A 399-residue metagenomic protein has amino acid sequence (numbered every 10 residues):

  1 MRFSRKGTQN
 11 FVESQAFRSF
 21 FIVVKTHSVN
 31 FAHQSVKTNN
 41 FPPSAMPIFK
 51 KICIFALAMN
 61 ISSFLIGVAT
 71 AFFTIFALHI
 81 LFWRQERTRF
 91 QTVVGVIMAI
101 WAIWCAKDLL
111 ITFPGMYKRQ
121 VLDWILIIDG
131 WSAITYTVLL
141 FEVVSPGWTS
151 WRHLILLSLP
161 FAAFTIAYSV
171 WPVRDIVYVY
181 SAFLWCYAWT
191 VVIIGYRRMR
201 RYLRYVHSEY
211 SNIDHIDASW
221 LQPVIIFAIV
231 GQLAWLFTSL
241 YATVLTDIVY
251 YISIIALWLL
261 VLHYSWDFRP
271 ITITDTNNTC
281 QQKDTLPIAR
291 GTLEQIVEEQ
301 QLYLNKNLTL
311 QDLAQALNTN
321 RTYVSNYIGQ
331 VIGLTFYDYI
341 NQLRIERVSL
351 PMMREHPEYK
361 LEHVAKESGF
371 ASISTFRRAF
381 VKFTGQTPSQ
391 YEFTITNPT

Functional and structural regions predicted by a protein language model:
R2-E13, F17-R18, I22-V23, S28-A32: Short, low-complexity, charge-dense intrinsically disordered segments
F20-V23, N30, N40-P43, I48-F55: Short, positively charged and aromatic/hydrophobic N-terminal segments
I48-A162, I176-A182: N-terminal low-complexity or simple alpha-helical regulatory segments that function as activation/interaction modules
R84-A106, L157, Y180-L240, D247-L257: Alpha-helical transmembrane segments of multi-pass integral membrane proteins
A106-M116, I166-I176, A234-T243: Juxtamembrane "helix-exit" motif on the non-cytosolic side of transmembrane helices
T112-Y117, V143-V144, V173-V177, R200-V206 (+1 more regions): A cytosolic-side transmembrane-helix exit/cap motif
S132-L139, T243-S265, I332: Hydrophobic alpha-helical transmembrane segments and immediately flanking/interface helices in integral membrane
W266-A371, T375, A379-K382, S389-T399: Membrane-proximal linker segments that couple transmembrane helices to downstream signaling/catalytic modules
